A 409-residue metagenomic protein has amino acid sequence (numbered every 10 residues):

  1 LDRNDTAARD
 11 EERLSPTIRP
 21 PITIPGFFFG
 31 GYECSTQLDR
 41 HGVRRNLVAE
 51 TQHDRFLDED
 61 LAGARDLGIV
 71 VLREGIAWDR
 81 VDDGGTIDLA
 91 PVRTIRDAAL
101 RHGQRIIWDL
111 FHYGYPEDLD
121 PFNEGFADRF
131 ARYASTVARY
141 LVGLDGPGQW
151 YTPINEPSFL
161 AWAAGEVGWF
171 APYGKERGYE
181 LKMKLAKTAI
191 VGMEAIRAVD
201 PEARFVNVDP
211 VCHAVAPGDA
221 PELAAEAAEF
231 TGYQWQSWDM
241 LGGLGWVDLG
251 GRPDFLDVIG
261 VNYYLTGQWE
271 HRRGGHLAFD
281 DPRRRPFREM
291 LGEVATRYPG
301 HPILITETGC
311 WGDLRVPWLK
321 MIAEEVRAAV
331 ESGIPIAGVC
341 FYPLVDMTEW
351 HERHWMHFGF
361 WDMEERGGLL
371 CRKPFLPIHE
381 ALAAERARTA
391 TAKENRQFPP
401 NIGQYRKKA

Functional and structural regions predicted by a protein language model:
D2-R55, L61, R65-L67, D82-A409: Non-catalytic scaffold segments within catalytic domains of secreted glycoside hydrolases
R73-I76, V142: Active-site gating/metal-coordination segments in enzymes
